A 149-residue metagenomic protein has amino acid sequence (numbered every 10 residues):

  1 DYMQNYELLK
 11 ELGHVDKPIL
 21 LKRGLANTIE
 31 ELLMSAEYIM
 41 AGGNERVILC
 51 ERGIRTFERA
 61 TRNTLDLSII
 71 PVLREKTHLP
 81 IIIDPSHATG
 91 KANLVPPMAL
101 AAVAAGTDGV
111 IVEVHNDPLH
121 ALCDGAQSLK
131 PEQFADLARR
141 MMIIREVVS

Functional and structural regions predicted by a protein language model:
D1-Q4, A102-Q127: Glycine-rich phosphate-binding active-site loops on the catalytic face of alpha/beta enzymes
D1-S68: Conserved anion-binding
L12, I39, L73, A101-A102: Generic structural signal for hydrophobic
P18, K76-A88: Short beta-strand/loop segments at the ligand-binding rim of alpha/beta enzyme cores
L21, L73, D84, V112: Conserved, mostly hydrophobic/aromatic
E30-S35, G90-D108, N116: Catalytic cores of alpha/beta
R62-S68, N93-L100, Q127-P131: Charged helix-capping and loop-helix junction motifs
D117-S149: C-terminal helical cap(s) of enzyme catalytic domains, especially alpha/beta-barrels
